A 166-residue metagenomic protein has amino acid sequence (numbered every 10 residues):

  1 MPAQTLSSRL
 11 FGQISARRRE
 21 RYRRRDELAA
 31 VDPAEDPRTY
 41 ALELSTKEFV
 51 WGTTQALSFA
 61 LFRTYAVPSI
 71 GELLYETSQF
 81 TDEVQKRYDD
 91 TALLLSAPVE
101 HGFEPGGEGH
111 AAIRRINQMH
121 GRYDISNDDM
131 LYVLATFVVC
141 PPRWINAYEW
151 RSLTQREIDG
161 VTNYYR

Functional and structural regions predicted by a protein language model:
M1-R166: Mature, function-bearing regions of proteins
